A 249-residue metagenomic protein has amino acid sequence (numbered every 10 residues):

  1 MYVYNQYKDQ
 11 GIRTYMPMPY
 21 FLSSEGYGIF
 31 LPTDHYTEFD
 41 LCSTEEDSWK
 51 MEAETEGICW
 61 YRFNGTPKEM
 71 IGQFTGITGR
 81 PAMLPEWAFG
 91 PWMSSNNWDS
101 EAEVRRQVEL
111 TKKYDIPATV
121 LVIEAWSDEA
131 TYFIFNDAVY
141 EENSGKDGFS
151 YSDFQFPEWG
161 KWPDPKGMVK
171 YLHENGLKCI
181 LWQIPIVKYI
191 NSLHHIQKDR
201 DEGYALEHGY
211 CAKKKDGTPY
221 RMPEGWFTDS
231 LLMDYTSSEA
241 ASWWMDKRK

Functional and structural regions predicted by a protein language model:
M1-A88, S94-N97, E101, V108-K113: Catalytic and substrate-binding clefts that recognize carbohydrates or anionic sugar/phosphate headgroups
A82-K249: Aromatic-lined carbohydrate-binding/catalytic grooves of carbohydrate-active enzymes
